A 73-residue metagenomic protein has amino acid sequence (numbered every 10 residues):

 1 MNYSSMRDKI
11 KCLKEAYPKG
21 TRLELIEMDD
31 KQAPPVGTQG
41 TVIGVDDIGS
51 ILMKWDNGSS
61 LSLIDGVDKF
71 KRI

Functional and structural regions predicted by a protein language model:
N2-I73: Basic/aromatic-rich interaction segments and small domains that mediate binding to polyanionic partners
